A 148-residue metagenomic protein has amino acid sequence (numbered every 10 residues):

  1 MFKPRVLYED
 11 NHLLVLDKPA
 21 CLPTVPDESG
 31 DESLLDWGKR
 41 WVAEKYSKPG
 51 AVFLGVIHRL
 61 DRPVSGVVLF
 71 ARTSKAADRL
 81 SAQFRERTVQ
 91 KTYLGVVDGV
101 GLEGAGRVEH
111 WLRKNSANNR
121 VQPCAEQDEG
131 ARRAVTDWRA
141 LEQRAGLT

Functional and structural regions predicted by a protein language model:
M1-T148: RNA pseudouridine synthases
